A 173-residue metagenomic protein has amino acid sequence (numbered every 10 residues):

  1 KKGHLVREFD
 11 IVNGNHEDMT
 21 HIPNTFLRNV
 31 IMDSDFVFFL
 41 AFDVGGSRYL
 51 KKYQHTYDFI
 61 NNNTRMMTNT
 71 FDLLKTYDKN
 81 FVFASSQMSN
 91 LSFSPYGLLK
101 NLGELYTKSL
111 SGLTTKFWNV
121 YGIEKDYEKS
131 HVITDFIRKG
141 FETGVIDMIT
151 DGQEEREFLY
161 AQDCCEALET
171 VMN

Functional and structural regions predicted by a protein language model:
K1-G3, T170-N173: Short, intrinsically disordered, charge-balanced linker/junction segments flanking boundaries in proteins
K1-I123, Q162: N-terminal Rossmann-like NAD(P)+-binding domain of SDR-like oxidoreductases, especially those catalyzing
F93-G97, N101, L105-T170: NAD(P)-dependent short-chain dehydrogenase/reductase
